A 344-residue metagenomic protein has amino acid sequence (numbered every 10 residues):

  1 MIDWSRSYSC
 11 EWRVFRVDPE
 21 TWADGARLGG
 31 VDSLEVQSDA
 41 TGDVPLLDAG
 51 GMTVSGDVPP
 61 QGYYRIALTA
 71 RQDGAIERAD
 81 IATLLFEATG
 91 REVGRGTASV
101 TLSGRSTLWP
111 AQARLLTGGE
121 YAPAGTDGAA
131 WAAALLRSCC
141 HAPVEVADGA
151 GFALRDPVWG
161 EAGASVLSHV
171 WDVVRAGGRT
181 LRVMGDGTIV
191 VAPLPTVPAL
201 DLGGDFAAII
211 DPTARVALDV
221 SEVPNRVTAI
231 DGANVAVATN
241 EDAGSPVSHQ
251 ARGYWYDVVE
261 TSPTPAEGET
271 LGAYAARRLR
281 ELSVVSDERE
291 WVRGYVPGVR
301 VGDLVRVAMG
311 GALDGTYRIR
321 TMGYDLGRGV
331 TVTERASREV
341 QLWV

Functional and structural regions predicted by a protein language model:
M1-G125: Beta-strand-rich assembly/attachment modules of structural machines
M1-T21, W171, G185, P193-V330 (+2 more regions): Acidic, small/polar-enriched beta strand-loop surface segments
A26-Q37, A153-P157, A207-T213, I319: A broad structural signal for short, well-ordered beta-strand segments within beta-sheet-rich domains
D32, V36-D57, T97-P110, V173 (+4 more regions): Oligomerization/assembly interface segments of phage tail-like spikes and tubes
R71-G104, R182, R306-A336: Short beta-strand and beta-hairpin "edge-sheet" elements
Q72, L84, G90, V144 (+2 more regions): Short stretches within intrinsically disordered, low-complexity N-terminal or propeptide regions
A82-L84, G104, V144, G272-A275 (+1 more regions): Glycine-centered structural positions embedded in regular secondary structure
G94-V220: Charged- and aromatic-enriched interaction segments used to assemble and dock large macromolecular complexes
